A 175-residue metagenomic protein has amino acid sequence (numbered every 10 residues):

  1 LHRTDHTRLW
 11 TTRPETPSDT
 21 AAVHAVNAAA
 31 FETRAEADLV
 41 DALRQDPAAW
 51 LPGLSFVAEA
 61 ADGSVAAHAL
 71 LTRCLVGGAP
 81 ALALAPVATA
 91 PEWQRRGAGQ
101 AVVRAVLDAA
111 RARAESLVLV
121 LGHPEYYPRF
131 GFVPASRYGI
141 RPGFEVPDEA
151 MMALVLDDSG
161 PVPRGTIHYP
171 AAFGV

Functional and structural regions predicted by a protein language model:
H2-A42, A49-V65, M151, D157-V175: Short amphipathic alpha-helix that is part of the acyltransferase structural core
V40-D46, Y138-R141: Short, solvent-exposed loop/turn elements at beta->coil junctions and helix N-caps that rim active or binding pockets
S55-V57, G63-C74, P80-A88: Conserved beta-strand in the GNAT
L84, T89, R95-D108, V120: Conserved acetyl-CoA-binding loop-helix of GNAT-fold acetyltransferases
R95-R96, Q100, V146-D157: Accessory recognition modules or surfaces
A112-S116, L121-P147: Conserved active-site alpha-helix within GNAT-family acetyltransferase domains
